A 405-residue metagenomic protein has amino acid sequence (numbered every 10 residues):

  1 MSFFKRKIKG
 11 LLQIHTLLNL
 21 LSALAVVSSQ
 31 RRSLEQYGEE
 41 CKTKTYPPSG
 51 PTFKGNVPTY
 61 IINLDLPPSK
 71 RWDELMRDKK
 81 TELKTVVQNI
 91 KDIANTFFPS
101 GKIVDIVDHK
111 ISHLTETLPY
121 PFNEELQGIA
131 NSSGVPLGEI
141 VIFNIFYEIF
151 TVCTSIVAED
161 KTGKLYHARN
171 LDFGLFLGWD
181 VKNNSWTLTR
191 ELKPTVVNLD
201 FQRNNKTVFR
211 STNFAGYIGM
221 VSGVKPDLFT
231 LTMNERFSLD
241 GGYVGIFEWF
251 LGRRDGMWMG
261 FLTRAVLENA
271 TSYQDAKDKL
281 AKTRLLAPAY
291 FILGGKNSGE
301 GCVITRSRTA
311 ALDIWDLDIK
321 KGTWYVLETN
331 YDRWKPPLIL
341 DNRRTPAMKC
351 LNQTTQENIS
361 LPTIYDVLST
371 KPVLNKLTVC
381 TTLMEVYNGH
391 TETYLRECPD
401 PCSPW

Functional and structural regions predicted by a protein language model:
S2-F3: Context-dependent free N-terminus signature
R6-G10, L20, Y331, C350-Q353: N-terminal cationic leader/targeting segments used for protein routing and processing
K7-S29: Cleavable N-terminal signal peptides of Sec/SRP-targeted secreted and luminal proteins
V27-V152, L267-W405: C-terminus-biased signal that marks the final domain/tail of proteins
M76-K79, L83-K91, E159, T212-G216 (+2 more regions): Short, well-structured alpha-helical patches and their helix-loop capping segments that border functional surfaces
I142-G252: Internal mixed beta-strand/loop scaffold within catalytic domains of large alpha/beta enzymes
R169-L171, N213-F214, M233-F237, L262 (+3 more regions): Short, structured patches in soluble enzyme cores that scaffold and shape functional sites
T232-D278, P288-A289: Loop-centered beta-sheet repeat module
